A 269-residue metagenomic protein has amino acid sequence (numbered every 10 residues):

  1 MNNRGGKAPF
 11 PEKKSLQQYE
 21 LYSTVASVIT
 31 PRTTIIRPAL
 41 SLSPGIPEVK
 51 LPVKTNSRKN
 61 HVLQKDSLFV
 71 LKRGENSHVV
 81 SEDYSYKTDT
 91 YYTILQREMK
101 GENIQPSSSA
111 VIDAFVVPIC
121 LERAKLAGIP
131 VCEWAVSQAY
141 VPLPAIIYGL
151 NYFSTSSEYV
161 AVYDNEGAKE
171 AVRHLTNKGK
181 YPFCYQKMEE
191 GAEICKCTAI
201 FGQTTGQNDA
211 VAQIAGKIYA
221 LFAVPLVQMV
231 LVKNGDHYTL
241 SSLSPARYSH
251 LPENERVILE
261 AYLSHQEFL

Functional and structural regions predicted by a protein language model:
N2-R4, P9-P11, P38-G216, Y262-L269: Active-site nucleotide/adenylate-binding loops and adjacent lid/helix of ATP-dependent enzymes
F10, Y19-Y22: Aromatic (phenylalanine/tyrosine) cluster motif
K14-S15: Intrinsic low-complexity/disordered segments
P182-M188, A223-G235: A short glycine-rich, hydrophobically flanked beta-strand micro-motif that places a catalytic Asp/Glu for divalent metal
K217-L221: Amphipathic alpha-helical regulatory segments at dimerization interfaces that relay allosteric signals between sensory
V224, K233-L269: C-terminal active-site "lid" helix and adjoining low-complexity regulatory extension at the edge of ATP-using catalytic
